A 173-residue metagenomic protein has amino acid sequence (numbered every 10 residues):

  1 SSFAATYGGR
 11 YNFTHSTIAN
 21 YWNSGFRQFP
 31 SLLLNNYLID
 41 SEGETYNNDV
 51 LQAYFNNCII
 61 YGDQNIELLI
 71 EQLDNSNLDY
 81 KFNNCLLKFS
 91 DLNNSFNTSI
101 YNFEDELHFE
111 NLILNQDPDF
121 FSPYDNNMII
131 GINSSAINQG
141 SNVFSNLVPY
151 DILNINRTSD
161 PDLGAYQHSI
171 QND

Functional and structural regions predicted by a protein language model:
S1-I129: Predominantly extracellular beta-rich ligand-binding scaffolds that present long acidic/polar faces for carbohydrate
N126, G131-D173: Surface beta-loop-beta hairpin patches that serve as ligand-binding interfaces in beta-rich domains
